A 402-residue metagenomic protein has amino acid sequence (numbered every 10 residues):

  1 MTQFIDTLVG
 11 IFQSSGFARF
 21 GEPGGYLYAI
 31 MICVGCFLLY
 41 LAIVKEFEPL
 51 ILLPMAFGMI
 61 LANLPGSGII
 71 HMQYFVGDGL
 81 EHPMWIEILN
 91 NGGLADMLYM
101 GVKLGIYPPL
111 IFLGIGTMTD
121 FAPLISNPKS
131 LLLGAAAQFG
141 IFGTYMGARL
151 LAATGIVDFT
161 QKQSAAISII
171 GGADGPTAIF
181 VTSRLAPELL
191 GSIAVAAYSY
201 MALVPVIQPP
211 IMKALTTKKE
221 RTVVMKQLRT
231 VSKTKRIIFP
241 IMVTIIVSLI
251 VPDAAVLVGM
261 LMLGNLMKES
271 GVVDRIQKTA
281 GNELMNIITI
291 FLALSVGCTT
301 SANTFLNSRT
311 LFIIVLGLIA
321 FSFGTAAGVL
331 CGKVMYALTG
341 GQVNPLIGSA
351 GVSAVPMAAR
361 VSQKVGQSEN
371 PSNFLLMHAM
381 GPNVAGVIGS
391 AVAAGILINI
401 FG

Functional and structural regions predicted by a protein language model:
M1-P23, A29, F75-E87, N91 (+3 more regions): Intrinsically disordered, low-complexity non-transmembrane regions of multi-pass membrane transporters
L39-L53, F57, G66-I69, T154 (+1 more regions): Flexible hinge motifs at transmembrane-helix junctions and intramembrane kinks/re-entrant loops in multi-pass membrane
I43-L52, I70-M72, L98, M118-L133 (+4 more regions): Interfacial helix-loop-helix linkers and transmembrane-helix boundary segments in multi-pass membrane proteins
L61, Y99-I125, G264-M267, M285-N307: Hydrophobic transmembrane alpha-helices of secondary-active transporters and Na+-translocating membrane complexes
M100, L104, F112-M118, L133-G143 (+4 more regions): Alpha-helical membrane segments and immediately flanking helix-loop junctions that form or couple to the substrate/ion
P123-Y145, N303-G328, A379-N383: Entry/N-cap segments of selected transmembrane alpha helices and their immediately preceding amphipathic helices
A196-V272: Membrane-embedded hairpin module used as a gating/binding unit in multi-pass transport and secretion proteins
T244-C331: Transmembrane helical segments that form the transport core of multi-pass membrane transport proteins
